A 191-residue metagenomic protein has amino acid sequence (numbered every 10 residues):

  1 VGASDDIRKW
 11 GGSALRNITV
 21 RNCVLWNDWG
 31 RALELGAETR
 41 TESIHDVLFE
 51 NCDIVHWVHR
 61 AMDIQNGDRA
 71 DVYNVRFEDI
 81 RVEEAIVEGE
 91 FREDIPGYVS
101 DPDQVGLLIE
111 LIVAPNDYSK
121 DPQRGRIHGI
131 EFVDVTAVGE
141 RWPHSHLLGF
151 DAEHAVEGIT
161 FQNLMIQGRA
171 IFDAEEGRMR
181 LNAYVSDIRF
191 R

Functional and structural regions predicted by a protein language model:
V1-R191: Extracellular/periplasmic carbohydrate-active domains that bind, remodel, or depolymerize complex polysaccharides
